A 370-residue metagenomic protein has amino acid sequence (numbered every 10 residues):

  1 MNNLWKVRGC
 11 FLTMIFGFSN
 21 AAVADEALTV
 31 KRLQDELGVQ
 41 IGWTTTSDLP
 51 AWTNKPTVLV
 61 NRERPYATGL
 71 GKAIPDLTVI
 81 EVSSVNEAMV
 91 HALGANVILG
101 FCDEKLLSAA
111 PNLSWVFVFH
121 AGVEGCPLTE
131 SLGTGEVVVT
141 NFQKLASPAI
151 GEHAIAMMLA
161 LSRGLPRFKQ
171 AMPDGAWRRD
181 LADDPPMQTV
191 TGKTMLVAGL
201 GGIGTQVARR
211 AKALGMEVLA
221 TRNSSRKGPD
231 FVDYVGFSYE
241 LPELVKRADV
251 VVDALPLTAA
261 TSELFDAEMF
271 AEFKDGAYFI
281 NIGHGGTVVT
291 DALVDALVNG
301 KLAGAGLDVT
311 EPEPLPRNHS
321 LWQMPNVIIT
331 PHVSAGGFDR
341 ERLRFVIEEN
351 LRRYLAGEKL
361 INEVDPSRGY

Functional and structural regions predicted by a protein language model:
G9-S19: Bacterial N-terminal signal peptides
A24-T140: An N-terminal-biased, well-structured beta-alpha scaffold segment characteristic of Rossmann-like dinucleotide-binding
L132-V137, F142-T194: Phosphate-binding beta-alpha-beta segment of Rossmann-like dinucleotide-binding domains, i.e., the NAD(P)
G151-Q170, K212-M216, V346-E358: Oxidoreductase and adenylate-handling cofactor-binding alpha/beta cores
L200-G201: Glycine-rich Rossmann-fold phosphate-binding loop(s) that bind the pyrophosphate of adenine dinucleotide cofactors
G204-T205: N-terminal Rossmann-fold NAD(P) dinucleotide-binding loop
S224-S320: Rossmann-like adenosine-cofactor binding region
G276, I282-Y370: Rossmann-like dinucleotide-binding domain for NAD(H)/NADP(H)
